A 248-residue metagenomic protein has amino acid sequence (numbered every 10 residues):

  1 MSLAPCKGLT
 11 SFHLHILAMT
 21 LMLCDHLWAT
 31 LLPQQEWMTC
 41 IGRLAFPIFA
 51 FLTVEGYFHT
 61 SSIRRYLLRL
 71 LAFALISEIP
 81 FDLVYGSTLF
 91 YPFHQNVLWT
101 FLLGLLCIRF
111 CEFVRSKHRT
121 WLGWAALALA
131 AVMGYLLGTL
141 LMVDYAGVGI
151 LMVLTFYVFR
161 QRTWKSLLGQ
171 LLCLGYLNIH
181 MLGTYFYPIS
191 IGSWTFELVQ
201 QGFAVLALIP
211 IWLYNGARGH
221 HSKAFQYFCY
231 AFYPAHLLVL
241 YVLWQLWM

Functional and structural regions predicted by a protein language model:
M1-M248: Alpha-helical transmembrane segments and their immediate juxtamembrane cytosolic regions
